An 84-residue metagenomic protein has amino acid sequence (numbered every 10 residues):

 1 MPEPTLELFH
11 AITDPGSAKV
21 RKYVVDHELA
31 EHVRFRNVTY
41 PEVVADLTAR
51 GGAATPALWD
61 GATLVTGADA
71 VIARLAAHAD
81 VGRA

Functional and structural regions predicted by a protein language model:
M1-R34: Local sequence-structure signature of Cys/Sec-based thiol-disulfide redox active-site neighborhoods
A11, R36-V38, G67: Conserved beta-strand termini and adjacent loop/short-helix elements that scaffold enzyme active sites in alpha/beta
P15-K19, E42, T66-G67: Residues that form or flank phosphate/diphosphate-binding pockets in enzymes that use nucleotide phosphates
R36-A53: Thioredoxin-like thiol-disulfide oxidoreductase module
P56-T66: A short, hydrophobic beta-strand/beta-hairpin element that forms part of a small beta-sheet core
V71: A basic- and aromatic-enriched beta-loop-alpha substructure that forms the phosphate/nucleotide- and DNA/RNA-contacting
R74-H78: C-terminal alpha-helix
A79-A84: Ser/Thr/Gly-rich flexible loops in soluble cytosolic domains mediating phosphotransfer, phosphorylation
